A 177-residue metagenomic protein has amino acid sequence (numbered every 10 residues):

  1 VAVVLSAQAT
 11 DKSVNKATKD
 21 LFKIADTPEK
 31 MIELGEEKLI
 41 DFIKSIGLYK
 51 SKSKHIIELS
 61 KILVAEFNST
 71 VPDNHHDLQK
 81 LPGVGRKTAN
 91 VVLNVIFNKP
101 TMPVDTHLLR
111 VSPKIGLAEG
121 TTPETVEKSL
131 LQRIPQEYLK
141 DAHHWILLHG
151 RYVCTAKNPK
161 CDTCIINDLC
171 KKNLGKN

Functional and structural regions predicted by a protein language model:
V1-N177: Catalytic cores of DNA base-excision repair glycosylases
